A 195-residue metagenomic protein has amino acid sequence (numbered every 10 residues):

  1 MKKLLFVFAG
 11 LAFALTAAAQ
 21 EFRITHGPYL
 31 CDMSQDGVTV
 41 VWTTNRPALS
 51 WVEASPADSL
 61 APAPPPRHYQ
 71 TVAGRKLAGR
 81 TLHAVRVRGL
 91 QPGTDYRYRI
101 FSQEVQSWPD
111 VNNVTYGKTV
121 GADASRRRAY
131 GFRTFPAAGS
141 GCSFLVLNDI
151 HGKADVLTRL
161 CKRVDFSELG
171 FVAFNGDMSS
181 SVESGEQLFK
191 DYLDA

Functional and structural regions predicted by a protein language model:
M1-L4: Positively charged n-region of N-terminal signal peptides that target proteins for export
F8, P56-A57, R127, K153 (+1 more regions): Alpha-helix initiation/capping motif
A9-A18: Hydrophobic h-region of N-terminal signal peptides that target proteins for export in Gram-negative bacteria
A18-V146, F166-S167: Acidic, histidine-bearing metal-coordination/catalytic regions of metal-dependent phosphoesterases
P109-D110, G139-A195: Active-site neighborhood of divalent metal-dependent phosphoester/pyrophosphate hydrolases
